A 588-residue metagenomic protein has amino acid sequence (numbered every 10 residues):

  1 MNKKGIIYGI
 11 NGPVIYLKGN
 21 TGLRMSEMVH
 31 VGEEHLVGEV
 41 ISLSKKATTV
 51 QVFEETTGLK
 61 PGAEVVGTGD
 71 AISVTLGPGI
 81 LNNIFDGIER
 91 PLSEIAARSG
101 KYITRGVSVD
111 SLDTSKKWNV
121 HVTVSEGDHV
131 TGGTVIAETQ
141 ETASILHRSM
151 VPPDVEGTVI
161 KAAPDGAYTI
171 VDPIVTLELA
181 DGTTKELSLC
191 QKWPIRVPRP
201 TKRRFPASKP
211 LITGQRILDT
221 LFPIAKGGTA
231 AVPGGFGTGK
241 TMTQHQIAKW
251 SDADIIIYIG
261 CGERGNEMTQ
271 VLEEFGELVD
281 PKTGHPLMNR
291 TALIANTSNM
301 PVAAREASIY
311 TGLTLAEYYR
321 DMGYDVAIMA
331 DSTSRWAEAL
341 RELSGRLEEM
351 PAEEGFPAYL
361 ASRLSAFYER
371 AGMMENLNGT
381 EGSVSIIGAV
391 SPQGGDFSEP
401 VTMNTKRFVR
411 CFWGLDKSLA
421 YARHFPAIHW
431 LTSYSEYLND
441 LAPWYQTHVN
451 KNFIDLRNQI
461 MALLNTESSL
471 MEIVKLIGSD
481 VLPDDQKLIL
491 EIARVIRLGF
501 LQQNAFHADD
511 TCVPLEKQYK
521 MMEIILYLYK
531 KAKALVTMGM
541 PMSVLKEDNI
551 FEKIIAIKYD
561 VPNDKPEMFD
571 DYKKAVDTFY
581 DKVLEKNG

Functional and structural regions predicted by a protein language model:
M1-T104: N-terminal accessory targeting/assembly segments
N20, E34, D70-A71, E89 (+5 more regions): Short, surface-exposed secondary-structure boundary micro-motifs
S42-T48, P78-E89, I145-D165, T184-R199: Short, compositionally biased
K45-T48, D70, V155-V159, D219 (+3 more regions): Metallocofactor- and cofactor-centric catalytic cores in central/energy metabolism, strongly enriched
V52, T57, V120-H129, V159-T169: Short histidine-centered loop motifs in beta-beta connectors
A97-P153, T169-T229, T243-Q246, P281-M300 (+1 more regions): P-loop NTPase nucleotide-binding/switch module
T220-L221, G227-K553: P-loop NTPase catalytic core
G539-G588: C-terminal amphipathic alpha-helical interaction region
